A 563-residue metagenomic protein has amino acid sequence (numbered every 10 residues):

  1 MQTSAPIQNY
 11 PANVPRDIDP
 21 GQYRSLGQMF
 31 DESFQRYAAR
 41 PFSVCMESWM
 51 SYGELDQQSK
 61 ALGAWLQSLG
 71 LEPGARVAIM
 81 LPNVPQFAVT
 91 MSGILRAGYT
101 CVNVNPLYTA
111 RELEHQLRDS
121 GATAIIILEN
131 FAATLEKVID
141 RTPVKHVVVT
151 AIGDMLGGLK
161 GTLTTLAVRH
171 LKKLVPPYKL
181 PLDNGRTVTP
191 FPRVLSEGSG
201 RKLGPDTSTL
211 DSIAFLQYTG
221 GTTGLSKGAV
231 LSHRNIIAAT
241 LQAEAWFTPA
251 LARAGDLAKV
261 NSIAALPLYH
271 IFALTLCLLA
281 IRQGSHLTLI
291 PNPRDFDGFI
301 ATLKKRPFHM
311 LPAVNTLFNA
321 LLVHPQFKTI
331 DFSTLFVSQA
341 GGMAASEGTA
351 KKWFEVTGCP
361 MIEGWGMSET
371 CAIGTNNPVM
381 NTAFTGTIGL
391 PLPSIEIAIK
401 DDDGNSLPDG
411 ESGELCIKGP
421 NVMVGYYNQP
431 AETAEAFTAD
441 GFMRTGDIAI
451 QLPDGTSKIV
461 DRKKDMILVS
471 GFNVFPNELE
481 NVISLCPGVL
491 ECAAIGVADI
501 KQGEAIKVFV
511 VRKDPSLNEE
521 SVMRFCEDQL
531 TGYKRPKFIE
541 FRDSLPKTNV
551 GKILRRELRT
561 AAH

Functional and structural regions predicted by a protein language model:
Q22, A39-V84, A88-S92, T109-E114: Conserved AMP-binding/adenylate-forming core of the ANL superfamily
S51-G53, A214-L241: Conserved AMP-binding A3 loop
D56-A61, V194-R201, A229-R253, F318-N319: Conserved structural elements of the adenylate-forming
S68-L69, R96-R193, D514-P515: Structural core segment of the AMP-binding/adenylate-forming
Y108, E129, K304, L311 (+7 more regions): AMP-binding/adenylate-forming catalytic core of the ANL superfamily
T162-L166, K305-A313, L322-A383, E396: Gly/Ser/Thr-rich phosphate-binding loop
L180-Y218, L225, A250-N261: Conserved pre-ATP/AMP-binding loop-to-beta segment of ANL
I237-N261, Y269-H309, H324: Conserved AMP-binding/adenylation subdomain of ANL enzymes
